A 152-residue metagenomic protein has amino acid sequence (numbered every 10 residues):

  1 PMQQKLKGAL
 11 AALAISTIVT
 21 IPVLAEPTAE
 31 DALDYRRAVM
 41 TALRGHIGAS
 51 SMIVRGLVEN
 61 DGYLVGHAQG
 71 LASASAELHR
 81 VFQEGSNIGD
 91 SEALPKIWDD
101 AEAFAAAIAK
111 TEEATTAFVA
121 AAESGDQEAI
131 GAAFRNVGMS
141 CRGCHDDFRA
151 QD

Functional and structural regions predicted by a protein language model:
M2-A11: Bacterial N-terminal signal peptides that target proteins for export
L10-T20: Bacterial N-terminal signal peptides
V19, R135-G138: Processing junctions and N-termini across compartments
T20-P27: Sec/Tat signal peptide C-region and signal peptidase I cleavage site
P27-N136: Extracytoplasmic c-type cytochrome modules immediately beyond a signal peptide or single-pass transmembrane anchor
V137-R149: The canonical Cys-X-X-Cys-His
D152: Short Cys/His-rich "knuckle" micro-motifs
